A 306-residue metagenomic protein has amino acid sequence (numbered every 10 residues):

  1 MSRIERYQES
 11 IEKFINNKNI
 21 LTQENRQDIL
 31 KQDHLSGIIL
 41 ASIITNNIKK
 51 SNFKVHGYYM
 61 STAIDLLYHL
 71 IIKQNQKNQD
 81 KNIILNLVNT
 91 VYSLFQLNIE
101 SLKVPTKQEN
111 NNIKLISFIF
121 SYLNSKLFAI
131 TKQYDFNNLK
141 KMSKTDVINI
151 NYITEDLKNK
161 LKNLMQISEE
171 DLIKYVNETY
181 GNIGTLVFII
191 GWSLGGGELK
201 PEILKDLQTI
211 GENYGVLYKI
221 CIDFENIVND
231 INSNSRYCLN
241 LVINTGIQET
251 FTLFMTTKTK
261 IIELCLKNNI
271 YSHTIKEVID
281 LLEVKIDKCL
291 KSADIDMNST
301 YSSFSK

Functional and structural regions predicted by a protein language model:
M1-D80, N138, M142-T145, Y152 (+3 more regions): Conserved N-terminal diphosphate/IPP-binding helix and adjacent helical/loop segment of trans-prenyltransferase domains
Y7-F14, L123, L127, L157 (+6 more regions): Amphipathic alpha-helices that form helix-helix packing interfaces
Q27-L30, S51-N52, N78-N89, V104-S125 (+3 more regions): Divalent-cation-assisted or electrostatically stabilized phosphate/pyrophosphate-binding catalytic cores
I38-I48, N52-K103, S125-F128, N151 (+2 more regions): Active-site alpha-helical segments that house and flank conserved acidic catalytic motifs for diphosphate chemistry
S101-N149: Structured all-alpha helical bundle cores of eukaryotic regulatory proteins
T106, T131-K144, L199-L207, K267-L281: Acidic/histidine metal-binding catalytic segments
I150-G181, V187-E198: Helix-biased detector of long, well-ordered alpha-helical tracts
C238-K306: C-terminal appended segment following the main domain
